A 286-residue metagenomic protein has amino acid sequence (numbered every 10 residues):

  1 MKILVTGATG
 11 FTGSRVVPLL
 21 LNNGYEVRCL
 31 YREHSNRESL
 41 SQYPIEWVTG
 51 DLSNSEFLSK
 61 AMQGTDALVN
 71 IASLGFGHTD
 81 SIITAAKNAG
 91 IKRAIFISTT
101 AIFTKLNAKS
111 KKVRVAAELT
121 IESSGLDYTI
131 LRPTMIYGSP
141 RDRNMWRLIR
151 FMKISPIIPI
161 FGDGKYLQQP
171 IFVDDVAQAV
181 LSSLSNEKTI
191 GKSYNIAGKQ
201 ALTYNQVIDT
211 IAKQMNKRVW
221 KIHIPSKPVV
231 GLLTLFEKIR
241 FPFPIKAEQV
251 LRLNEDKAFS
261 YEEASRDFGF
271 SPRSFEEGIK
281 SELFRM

Functional and structural regions predicted by a protein language model:
I3-N23: N-terminal Rossmann NAD(P)H-binding glycine-rich loop of SDR-like oxidoreductase domains
T6, L30, I71, A94-T99 (+1 more regions): SDR active-site strand-loop-helix element
L30-S35, L52: N-terminal Rossmann-fold cofactor-binding loop
Y43-S53: Rossmann-fold cofactor-recognition segment
K60-F96, I102-A108, K112-S123: NAD(P)-cofactor binding segment of oxidoreductase domains
L119-S139, I149-F151: Conserved beta-loop-beta element that borders a ligand/cofactor-binding pocket
D142-R147, G162-L184, G191-K192: Substrate-positioning beta->alpha
N186-I245, Y261, R266-M286: Mid/C-terminal beta-alpha module of Rossmann-like enzyme folds, strongest in SDR-family dehydrogenases/epimerases
